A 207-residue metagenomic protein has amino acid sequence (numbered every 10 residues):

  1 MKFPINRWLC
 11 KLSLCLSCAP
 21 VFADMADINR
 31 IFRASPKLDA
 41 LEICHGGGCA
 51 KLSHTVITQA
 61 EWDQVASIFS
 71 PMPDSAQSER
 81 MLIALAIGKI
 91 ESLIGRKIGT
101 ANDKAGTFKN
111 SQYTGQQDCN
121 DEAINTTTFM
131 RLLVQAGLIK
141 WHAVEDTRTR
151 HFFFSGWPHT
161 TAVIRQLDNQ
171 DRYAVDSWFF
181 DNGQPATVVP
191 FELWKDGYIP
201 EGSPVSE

Functional and structural regions predicted by a protein language model:
K2-L12: Bacterial N-terminal signal peptides that target proteins for export
W8, E61, E79-L82, A86: Alpha-helical structural motif
C18-P20: N-terminal signal peptide c-region/cleavage motif recognized by signal peptidases
D24-G46: Short N-terminal segments immediately surrounding and downstream of signal-peptide cleavage
C44-Q77, T100-Q112: Acidic/histidine-rich, surface-exposed loop or edge segments in extracytoplasmic proteins
L82-H142: Mid-length scaffold segments of soluble, non-membrane domains
R131-W194: Hydrophobic/aromatic-rich core segments of domains that either
K195-E207: Low-complexity, Gly/Ser/Thr/Pro-rich intrinsically disordered linker/tail segments
